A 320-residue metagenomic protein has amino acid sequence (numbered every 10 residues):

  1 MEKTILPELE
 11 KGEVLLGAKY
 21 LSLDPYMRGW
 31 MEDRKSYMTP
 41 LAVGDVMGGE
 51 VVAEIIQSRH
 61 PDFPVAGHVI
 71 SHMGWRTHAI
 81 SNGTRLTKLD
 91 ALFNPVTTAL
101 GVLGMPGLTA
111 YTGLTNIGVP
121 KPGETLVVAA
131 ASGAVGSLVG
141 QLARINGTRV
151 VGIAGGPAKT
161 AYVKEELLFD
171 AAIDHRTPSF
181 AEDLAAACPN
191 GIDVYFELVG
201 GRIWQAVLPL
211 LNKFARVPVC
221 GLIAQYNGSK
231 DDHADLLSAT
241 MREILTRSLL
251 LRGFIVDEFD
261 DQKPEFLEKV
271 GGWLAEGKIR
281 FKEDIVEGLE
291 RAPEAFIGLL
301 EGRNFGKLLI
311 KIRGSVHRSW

Functional and structural regions predicted by a protein language model:
E2-L23, M31-W75: Glycine-rich beta-strand-centered segment in the early N-terminal region that forms part of a ligand/cofactor-binding
M47-E54, P61-A130, K278: NAD(P)H dinucleotide-binding glycine-rich loop of Rossmann-like/cofactor-binding domains, especially the beta1-alpha1
H68, T125, R149, A215-R216 (+1 more regions): Short glycine-centered segments of the SAM/dcSAM-binding site in methyltransferase folds
I70, V127, I173, Y195-F196: N-terminal Rossmann-like NAD(P) cofactor-binding module of classical short-chain dehydrogenase/reductase
L100-P178: Mid-domain Rossmann-like dinucleotide-binding core that forms the NAD(H)/NADP(H) cofactor-binding site
S179-N190: Short amphipathic alpha-helix with an adjacent loop that forms part of the alpha/beta core around
R202-I279, I312-W320: Glycine-rich phosphate-binding loop and adjacent beta-alpha segment of Rossmann(oid) nucleotide-cofactor-binding
K278-I285, P293-W320: C-terminal capping/lid region of NAD(P)-dependent oxidoreductase domains
